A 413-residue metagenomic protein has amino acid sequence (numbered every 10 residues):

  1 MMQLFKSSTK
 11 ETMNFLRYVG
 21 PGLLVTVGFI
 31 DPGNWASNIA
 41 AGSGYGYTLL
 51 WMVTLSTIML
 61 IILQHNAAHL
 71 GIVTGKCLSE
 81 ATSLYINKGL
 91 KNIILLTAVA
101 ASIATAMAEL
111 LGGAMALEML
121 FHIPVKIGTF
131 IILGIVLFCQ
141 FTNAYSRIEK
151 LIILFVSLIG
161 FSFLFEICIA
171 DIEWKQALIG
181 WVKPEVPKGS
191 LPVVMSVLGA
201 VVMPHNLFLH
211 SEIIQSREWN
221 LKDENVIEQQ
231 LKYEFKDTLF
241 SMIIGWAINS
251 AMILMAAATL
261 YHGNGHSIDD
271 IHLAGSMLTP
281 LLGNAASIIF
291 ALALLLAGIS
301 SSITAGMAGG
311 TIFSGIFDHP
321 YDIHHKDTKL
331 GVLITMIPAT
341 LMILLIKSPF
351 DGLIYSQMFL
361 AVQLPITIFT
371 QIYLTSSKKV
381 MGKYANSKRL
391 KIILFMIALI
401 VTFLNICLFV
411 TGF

Functional and structural regions predicted by a protein language model:
M2-L4, S37-G42, H65-L90, M115-L117 (+3 more regions): Flexible loop linkers connecting adjacent transmembrane helices in multi-pass alpha-helical membrane transporters
V25, M52-Y85, I93-A101: Juxtamembrane transmembrane-helix boundary signature
M59-A67, G89-E109, A114-A144, G199-A200 (+1 more regions): Helix-loop-helix module between adjacent transmembrane segments
M59-V73, I214-E218, D223, I243-L273: Extracellular/periplasmic helix-exit of transmembrane alpha-helices
K88-G89, K126-T129, F240, I299 (+1 more regions): Loop-to-transmembrane helix boundary motifs in multi-pass membrane proteins
I132, Q140-A170, F359-L360, L364 (+1 more regions): Membrane-interface loop-to-helix entry segments
V156-K183, L198-I214, T370-K379, L404-G412: Hydrophobic alpha-helical segments and their helix-loop junctions in multi-pass secondary transporters
Q176, V186-P192, T367-Y373, N386-F413: A generic transmembrane alpha-helix motif of multi-pass inner-membrane proteins
